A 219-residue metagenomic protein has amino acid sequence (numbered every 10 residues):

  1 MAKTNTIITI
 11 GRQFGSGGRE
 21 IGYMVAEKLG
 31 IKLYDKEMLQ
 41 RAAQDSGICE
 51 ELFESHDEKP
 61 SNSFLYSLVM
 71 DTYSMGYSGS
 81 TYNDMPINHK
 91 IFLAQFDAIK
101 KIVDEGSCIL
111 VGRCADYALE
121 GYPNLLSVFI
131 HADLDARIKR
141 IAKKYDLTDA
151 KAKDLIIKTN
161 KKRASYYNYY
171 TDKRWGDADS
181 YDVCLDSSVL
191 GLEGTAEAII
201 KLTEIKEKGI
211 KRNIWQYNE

Functional and structural regions predicted by a protein language model:
I10-A26: Glycine-rich phosphate-binding P-loop
K32-Q44: Short beta-strand-centered segment that lines the nucleotide-binding/catalytic pocket of NTP-utilizing
A43-S107: ATP-dependent small-molecule kinase phosphotransfer cores that center on conserved nucleotide phosphate-binding segments
E58-V69, Y73-S74, T148-L192: Small-molecule kinase domains that catalyze NTP-dependent phosphoryl transfer to phosphate-bearing small molecules
D97-K100, Y169-E219: NTP-dependent small-molecule kinase module
I102, A115-G121, R140: RNA pseudouridine synthases
G121-K144, D149-I157: Conserved phosphate-donor/acceptor-positioning beta-strand/loop module used by diverse small-molecule
